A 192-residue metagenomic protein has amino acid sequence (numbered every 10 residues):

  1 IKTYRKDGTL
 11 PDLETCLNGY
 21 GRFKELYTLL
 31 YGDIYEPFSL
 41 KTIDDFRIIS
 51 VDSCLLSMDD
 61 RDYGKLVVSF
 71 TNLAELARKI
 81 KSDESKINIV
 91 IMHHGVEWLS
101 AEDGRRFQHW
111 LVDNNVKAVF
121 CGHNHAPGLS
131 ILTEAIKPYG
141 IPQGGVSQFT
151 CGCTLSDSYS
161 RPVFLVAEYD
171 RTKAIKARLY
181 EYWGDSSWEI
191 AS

Functional and structural regions predicted by a protein language model:
I1, N124-H125, W183-S186: Short beta-alpha junction loops
I1-V68, P142: Extended active-site neighborhood of metal-dependent phosphoesterases/phosphodiesterases
T3-L13, E97-K173: Conserved beta-sheet core of the metallophosphoesterase superfamily
D45-D59, I89-H93, S147-C153: Active-site-proximal beta-strand elements of phosphoester/diester hydrolases
S50, I91, V119-C121, R178-L179: A structural signal for short, well-ordered beta-strand segments and their strand-loop junctions that often border
L55-A118, N124, L129-I131: Active-site-proximal segments of metal-dependent phosphoesterases and phosphodiesterases across multiple
D60-Y63, S158-P162, E189: Short conserved micro-motifs at the rims of enzyme active sites and ligand-binding pockets
E168-S192: A short C-terminal boundary segment appended to hydrolase-like catalytic domains
